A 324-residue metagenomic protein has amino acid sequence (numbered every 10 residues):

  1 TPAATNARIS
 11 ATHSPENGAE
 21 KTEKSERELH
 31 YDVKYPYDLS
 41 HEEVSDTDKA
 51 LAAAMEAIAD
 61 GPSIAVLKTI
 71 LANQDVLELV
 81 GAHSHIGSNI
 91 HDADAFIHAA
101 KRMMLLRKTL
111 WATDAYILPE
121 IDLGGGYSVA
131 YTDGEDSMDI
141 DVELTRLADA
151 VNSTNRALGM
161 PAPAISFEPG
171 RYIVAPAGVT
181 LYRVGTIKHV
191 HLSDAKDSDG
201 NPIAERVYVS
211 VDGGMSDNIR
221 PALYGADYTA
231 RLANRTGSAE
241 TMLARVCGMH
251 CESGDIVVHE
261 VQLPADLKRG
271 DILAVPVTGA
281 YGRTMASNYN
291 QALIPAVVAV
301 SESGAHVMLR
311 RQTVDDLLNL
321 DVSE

Functional and structural regions predicted by a protein language model:
T1-M55, A65: N-terminal leader/transition segments
A3, K49-M55, A65, A72-Q74 (+2 more regions): A charged N-terminal "starter" segment
A4-R8, T12, E20, M55-D60 (+4 more regions): Intrinsic disorder/low-complexity segments
E20, Y37, H41, K108 (+2 more regions): Alpha-helix boundary/capping detector
E28-H30, A95, T180, Y224: Hydrophobic alpha-helical membrane context
E56-H191, N290: Active-site loop/helix belt of alpha/beta enzymes
N152, R156, M160-E324: Charged (often Lys/Glu-rich) extended helix/loop segments that serve as interaction or gating elements
